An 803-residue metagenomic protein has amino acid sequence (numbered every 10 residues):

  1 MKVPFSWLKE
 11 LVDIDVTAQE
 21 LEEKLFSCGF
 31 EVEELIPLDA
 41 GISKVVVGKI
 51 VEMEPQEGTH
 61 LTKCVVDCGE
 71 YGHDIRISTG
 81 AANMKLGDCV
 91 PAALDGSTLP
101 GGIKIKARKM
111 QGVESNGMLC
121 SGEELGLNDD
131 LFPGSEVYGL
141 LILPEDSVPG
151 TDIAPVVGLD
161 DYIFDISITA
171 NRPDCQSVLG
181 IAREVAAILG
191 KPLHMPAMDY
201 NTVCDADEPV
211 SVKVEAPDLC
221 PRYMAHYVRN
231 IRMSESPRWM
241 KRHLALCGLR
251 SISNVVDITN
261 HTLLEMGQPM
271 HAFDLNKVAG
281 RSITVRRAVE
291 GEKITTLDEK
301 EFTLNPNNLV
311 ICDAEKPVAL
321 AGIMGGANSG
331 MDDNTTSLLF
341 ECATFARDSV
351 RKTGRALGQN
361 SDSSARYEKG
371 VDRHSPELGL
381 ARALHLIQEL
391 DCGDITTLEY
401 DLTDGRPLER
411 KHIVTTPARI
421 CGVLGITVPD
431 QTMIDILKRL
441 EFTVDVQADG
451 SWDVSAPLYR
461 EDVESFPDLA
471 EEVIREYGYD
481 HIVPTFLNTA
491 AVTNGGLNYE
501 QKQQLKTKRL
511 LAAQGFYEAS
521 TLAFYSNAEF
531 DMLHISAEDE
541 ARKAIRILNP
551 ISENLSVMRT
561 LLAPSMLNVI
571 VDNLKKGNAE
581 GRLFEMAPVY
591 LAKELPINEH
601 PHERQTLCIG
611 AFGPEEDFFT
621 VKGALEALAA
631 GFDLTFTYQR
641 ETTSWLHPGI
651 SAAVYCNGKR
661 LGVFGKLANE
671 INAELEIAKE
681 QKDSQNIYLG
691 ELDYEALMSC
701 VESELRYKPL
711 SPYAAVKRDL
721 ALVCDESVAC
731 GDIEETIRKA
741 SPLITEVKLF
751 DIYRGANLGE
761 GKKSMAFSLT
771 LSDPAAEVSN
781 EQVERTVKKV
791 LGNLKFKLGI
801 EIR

Functional and structural regions predicted by a protein language model:
M1-T202, L339, G358, D362 (+4 more regions): Phosphate-backbone binding interfaces of nucleic-acid-interacting proteins
K2, E20, S27, R439-F442 (+5 more regions): A carboxyl-terminal module marker
F5, E23, M53-P55, L189 (+2 more regions): Glycine/proline-enriched, intrinsically flexible loops and inter-domain linkers
E33, V47-S78, L246, T259-N328: Conserved mixed alpha/beta core segments that line enzyme active sites in large multi-domain catalysts
D39-S43, Y200-V203, S455, A491-V492 (+4 more regions): Beta-rich nucleic-acid/ligand-interaction surfaces
E114-D130, S135-L140, A154, Y162 (+4 more regions): Mobile "lid/hinge" segments at catalytic clefts and subdomain interfaces of large enzymes
V185, L189-V214, D391-I420: Terminal amphipathic helices with adjacent charged low-complexity linkers/tails
I413-A579, R718, T770-A775, Q782-R803: Extended, well-folded interaction surfaces typified by the phenylalanyl-tRNA synthetase beta subunit core
